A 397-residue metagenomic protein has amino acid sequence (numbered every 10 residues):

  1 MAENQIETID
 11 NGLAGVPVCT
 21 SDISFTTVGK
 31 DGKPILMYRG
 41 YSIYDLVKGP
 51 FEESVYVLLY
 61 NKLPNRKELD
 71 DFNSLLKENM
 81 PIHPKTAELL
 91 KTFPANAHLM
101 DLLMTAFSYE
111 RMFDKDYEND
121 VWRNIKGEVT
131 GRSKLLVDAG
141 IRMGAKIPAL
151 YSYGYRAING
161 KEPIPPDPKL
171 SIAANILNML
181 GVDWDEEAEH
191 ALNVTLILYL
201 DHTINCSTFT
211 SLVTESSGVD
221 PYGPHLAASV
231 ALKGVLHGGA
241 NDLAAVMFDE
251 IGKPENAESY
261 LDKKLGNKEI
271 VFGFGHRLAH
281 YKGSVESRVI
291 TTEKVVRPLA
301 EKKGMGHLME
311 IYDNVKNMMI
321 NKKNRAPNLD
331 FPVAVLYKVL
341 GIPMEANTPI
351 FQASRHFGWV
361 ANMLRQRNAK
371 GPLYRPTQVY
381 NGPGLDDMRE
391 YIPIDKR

Functional and structural regions predicted by a protein language model:
M1-R397: Hydrophobic alpha-helical bundle cores within soluble ligand-binding/oligomerization subdomains
